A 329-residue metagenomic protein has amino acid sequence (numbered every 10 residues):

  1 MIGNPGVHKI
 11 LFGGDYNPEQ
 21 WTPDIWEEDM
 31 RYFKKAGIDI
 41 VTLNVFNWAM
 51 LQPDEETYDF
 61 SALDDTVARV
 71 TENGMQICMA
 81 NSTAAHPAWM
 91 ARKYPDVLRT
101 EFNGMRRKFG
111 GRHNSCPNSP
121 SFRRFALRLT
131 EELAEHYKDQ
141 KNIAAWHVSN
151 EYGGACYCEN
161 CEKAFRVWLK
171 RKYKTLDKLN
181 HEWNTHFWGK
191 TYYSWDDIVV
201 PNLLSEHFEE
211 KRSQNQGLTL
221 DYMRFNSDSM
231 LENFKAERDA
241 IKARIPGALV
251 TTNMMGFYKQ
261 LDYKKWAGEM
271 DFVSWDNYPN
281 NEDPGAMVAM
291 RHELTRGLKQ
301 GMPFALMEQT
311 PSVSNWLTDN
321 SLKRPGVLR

Functional and structural regions predicted by a protein language model:
G3-I25: Boundary/entry segment of secreted carbohydrate-active catalytic domains
V7-I10, G37-D39, T71-I77, D139-A144 (+3 more regions): Short, well-ordered coil/turn segments that N-cap beta-strands
N17-E19, N44-N47, A80-W89, A144-G153 (+2 more regions): Short, solvent-exposed turn/loop segments enriched in Gly/Ser/Thr/Pro and often Arg
N17-W26, A49-S61, A88, G154 (+3 more regions): Acidic-and-aromatic substrate-binding clefts and catalytic sites of carbohydrate-active enzymes
E27-K35, D39-R107, E131-A134, F234-R244: Aromatic-lined substrate-binding rim segments of carbohydrate-active enzymes
G104-F272, D276-N281, G285-V288: Polysaccharide-binding and catalytic clefts of secreted carbohydrate-active enzymes
F208-D221, R291-G326: Active-site clefts of carbohydrate-active enzymes
